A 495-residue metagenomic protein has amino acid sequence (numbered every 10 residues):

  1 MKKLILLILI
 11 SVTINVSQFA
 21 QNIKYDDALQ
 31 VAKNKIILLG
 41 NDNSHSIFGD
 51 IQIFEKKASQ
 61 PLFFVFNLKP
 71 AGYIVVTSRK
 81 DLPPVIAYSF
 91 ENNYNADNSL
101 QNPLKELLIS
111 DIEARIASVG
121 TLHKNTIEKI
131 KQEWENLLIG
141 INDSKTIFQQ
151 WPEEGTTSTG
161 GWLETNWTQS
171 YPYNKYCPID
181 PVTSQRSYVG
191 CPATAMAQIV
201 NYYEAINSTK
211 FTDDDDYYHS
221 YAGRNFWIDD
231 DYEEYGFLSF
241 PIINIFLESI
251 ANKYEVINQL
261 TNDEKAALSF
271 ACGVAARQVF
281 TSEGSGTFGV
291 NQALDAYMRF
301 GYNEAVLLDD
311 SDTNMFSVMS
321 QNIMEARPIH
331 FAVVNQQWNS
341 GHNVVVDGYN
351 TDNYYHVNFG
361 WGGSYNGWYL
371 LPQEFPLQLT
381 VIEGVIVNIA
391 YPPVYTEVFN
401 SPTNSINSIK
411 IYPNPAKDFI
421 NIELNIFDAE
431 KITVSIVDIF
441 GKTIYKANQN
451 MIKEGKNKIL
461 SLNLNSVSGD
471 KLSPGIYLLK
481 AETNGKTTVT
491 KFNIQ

Functional and structural regions predicted by a protein language model:
L4-T13: Sec-dependent N-terminal signal peptides
N15-A20: Sec/Tat signal peptide C-region and signal peptidase I cleavage site
Q21-K57: Short, non-transmembrane alpha-helical segments in secretory-pathway proteins
N43, I51-P70, D295-N358, V394: Active-site-adjacent substructure of cysteine-protease-like catalytic cores
K56-A58, Q449-G485: Short, surface-exposed loop/turn motifs with a glycine/proline- and acidic-biased composition
V85-G284: Active-site-adjacent structural segments surrounding the nucleophilic cysteine of cysteine proteases and isopeptidases
K131-G140, S144, M298, F359-N400: A recurrent domain-boundary module in secreted/ectodomain proteins
E397-N425, V437-K442, P474, N493-Q495: Surface-exposed, proline-anchored Ser/Thr-rich loop/turn motifs
